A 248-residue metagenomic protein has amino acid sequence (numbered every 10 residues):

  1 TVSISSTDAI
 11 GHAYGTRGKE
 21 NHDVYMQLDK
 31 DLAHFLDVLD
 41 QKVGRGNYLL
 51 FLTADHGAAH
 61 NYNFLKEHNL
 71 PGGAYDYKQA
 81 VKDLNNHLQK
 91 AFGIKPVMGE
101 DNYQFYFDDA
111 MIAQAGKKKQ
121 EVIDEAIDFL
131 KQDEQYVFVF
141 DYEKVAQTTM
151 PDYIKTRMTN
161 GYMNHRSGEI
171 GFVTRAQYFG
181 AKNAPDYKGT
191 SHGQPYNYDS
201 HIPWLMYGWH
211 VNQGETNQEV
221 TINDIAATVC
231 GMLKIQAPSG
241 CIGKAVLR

Functional and structural regions predicted by a protein language model:
T1-L28, H34, K66: Active-site His/acidic residue clusters
S5-I10, Q177, H201, Y207-H210: Short connector loops/turns at beta-strand edges and beta->alpha or beta->beta junctions
I10-A13, A59-N63, Q114-A115, A181-N183 (+1 more regions): Extracytoplasmic/secreted cell-surface and envelope-processing proteins
K19, K30-Y178: Secreted, luminal/periplasmic, and some membrane-associated catalytic domains that remodel anionic oxygen-ester
K19-M26, G116-E121, T216-N223, G240: Soluble non-cytosolic domains of exported or imported proteins
M26, K30-D37, D124, D128 (+4 more regions): Solvent-exposed, polar/charged alpha-helical surfaces in well-ordered, non-transmembrane soluble domains, broadly
Q79-G116, T190-L233, L247-R248: Substrate-binding rim/cap in mid-to-C-terminal beta-strand-loop elements of soluble/periplasmic
K182-S191: Short, surface-exposed loop/helix-turn segments at secondary-structure junctions that function as lids/hinges flanking
